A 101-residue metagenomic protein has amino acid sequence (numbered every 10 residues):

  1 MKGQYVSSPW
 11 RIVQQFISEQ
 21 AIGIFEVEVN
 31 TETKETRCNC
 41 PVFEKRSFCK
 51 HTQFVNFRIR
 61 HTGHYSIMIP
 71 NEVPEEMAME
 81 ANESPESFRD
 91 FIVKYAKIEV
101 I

Functional and structural regions predicted by a protein language model:
M1-I101: Long, low-complexity, compositionally biased intrinsically disordered regions
